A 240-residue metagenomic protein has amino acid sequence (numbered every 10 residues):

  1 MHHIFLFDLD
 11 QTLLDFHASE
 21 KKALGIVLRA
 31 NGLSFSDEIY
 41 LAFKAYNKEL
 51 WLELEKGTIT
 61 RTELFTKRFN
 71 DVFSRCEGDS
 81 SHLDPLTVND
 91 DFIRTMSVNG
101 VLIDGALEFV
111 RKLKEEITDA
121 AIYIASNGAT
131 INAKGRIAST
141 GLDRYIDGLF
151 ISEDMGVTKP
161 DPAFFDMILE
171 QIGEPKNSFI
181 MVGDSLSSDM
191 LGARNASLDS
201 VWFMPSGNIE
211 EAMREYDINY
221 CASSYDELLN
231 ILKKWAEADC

Functional and structural regions predicted by a protein language model:
M1-F5, A18, L107, R111 (+1 more regions): Asp-based, Mg2+/Mn2+-dependent phosphohydrolase catalytic module
H2-D104: N-terminal helical cap/lid subdomain that shapes the substrate entry/recognition surface in HAD-like hydrolases
I26-N31, F109-I117: A short, Lys/Arg-enriched amphipathic alpha-helix followed by its capping loop at the start of a domain
F73, M96, L113, I168-L169: Prokaryotic Sec-type signal peptides and long signal-anchor helices with extended Leu/Ile/Val-rich h-regions
A120: Switch/coupling loops of ABC transporter nucleotide-binding domains
